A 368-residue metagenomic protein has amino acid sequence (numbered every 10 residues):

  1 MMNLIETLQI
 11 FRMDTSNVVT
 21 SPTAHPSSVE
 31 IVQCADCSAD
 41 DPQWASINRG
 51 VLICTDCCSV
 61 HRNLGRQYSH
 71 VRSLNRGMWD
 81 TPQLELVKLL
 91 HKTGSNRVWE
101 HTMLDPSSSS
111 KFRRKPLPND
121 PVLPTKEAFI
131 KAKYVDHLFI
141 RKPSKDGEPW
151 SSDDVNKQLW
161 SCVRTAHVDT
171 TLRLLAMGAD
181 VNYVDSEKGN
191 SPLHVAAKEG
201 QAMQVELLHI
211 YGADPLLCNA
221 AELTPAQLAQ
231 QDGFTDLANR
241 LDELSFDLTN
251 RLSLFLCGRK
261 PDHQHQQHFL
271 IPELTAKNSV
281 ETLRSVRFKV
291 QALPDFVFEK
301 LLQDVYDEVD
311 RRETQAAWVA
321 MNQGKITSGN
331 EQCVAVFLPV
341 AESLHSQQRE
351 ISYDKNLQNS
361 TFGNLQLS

Functional and structural regions predicted by a protein language model:
N3, T7-P26, E30, T55-D146 (+3 more regions): Cys/His-rich, Zn2+-coordinating zinc-finger modules
I47, S152, D185-S186, N219: Ankyrin repeat boundary/linker residues
H91-G94, V98-D136, R141-S144, H167-T170 (+1 more regions): Intrinsically disordered, low-complexity regulatory tails and linkers in eukaryotic signaling proteins
N156-S161, N190-V195, E206, L223-Q227: Ankyrin repeat (ANK) core detector
S161-H167, H194-Q201, L228-F234: Ankyrin repeat A-helix N-terminal signature
T170, M203-Q204, D236-L237: Conserved ankyrin/ankyrin-like repeat signature
V181-N182, P215, L248: Ankyrin-repeat inter-repeat connecting loop/turn
